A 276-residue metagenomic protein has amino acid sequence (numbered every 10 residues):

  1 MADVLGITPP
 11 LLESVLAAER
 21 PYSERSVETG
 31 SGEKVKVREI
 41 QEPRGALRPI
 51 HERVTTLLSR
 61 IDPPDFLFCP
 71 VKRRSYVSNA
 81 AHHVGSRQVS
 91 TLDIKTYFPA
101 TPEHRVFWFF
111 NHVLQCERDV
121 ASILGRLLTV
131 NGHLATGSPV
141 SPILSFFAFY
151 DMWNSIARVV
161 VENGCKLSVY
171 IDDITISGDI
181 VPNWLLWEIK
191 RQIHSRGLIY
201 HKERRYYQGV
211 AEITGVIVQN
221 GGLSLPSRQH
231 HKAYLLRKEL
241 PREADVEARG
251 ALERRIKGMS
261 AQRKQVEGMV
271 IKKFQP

Functional and structural regions predicted by a protein language model:
M1-S138, I143, F147-R158, E162 (+1 more regions): Right-hand nucleic-acid polymerase module
S168-Y170: Short glycine- and acidic-residue-rich catalytic loops of nucleotidyl-transferase/cyclase enzymes
